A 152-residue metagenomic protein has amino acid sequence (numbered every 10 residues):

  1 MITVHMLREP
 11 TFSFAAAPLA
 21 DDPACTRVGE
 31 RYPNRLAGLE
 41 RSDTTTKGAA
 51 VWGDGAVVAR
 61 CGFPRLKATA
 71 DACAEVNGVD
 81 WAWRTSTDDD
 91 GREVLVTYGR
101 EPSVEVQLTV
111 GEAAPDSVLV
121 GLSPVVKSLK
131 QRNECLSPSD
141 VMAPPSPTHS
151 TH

Functional and structural regions predicted by a protein language model:
M1-D21: C-terminal region of N-terminal signal peptides and the immediate post-cleavage residues of exported proteins
E9-S13, F63-R65, N77: Cell-envelope/extracellular anchoring and linker segments
P10-F12, T45-A50, G121-L122: Short, intrinsically disordered, charge-biased short linear motifs at domain edges
T11, D22-T26, V96: N-proximal accessory regions
T26-N34, S123, K127: Generic solvent-exposed, charged/amphipathic alpha-helical segments that serve as macromolecular interface scaffolds
G29-E75: Extracytoplasmic/periplasmic/luminal assembly and interaction segments in envelope/secretory/respiratory proteins
P64, A70-H152: Extracytosolic low-complexity repeat regions of secreted or lipid-anchored proteins
